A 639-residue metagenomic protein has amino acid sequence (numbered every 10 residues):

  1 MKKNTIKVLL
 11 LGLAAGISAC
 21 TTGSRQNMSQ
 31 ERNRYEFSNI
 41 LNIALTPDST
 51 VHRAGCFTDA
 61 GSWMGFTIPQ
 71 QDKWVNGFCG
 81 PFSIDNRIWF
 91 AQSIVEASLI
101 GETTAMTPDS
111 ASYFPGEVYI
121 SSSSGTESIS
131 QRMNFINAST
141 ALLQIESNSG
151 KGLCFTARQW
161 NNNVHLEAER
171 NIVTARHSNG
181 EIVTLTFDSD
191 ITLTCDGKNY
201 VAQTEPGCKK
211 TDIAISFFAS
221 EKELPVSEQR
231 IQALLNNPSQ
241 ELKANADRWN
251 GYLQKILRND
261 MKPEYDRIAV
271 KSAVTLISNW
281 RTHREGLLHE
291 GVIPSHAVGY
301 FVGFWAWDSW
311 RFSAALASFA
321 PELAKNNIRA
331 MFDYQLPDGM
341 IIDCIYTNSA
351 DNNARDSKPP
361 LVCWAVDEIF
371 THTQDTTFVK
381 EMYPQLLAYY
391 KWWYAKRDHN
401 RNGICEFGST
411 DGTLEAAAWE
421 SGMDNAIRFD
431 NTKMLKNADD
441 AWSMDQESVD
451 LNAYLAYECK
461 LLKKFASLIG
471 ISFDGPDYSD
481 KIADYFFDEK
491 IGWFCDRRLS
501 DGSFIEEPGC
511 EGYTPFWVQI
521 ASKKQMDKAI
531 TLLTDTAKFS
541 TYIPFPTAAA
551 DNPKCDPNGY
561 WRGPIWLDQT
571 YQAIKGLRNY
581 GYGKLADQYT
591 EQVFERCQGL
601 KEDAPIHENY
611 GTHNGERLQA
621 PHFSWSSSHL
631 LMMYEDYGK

Functional and structural regions predicted by a protein language model:
K2, L10-L11, C20-E264, N579 (+3 more regions): Terminal accessory carbohydrate-recognition/targeting modules of carbohydrate-active enzymes
N27-F90, K358-H372, K490-T536, G559-K639: C-terminal capping/lid segments that line or modulate ligand- or cofactor-binding pockets
S130-R132, D196, D338-P360, W364-T376 (+1 more regions): Aromatic/His-enriched, Gly/Pro-containing loop or helix-boundary segments that lie immediately adjacent to catalytic
S227-G251, E264-K271, A320-D333, T376-Y394 (+4 more regions): Extended, well-ordered alpha-helical scaffold segments
D260-V302, N327-N352, H399-E447, D480-I565 (+1 more regions): Extended glycan-interaction surfaces of carbohydrate-active proteins
V302-Y334, E511-S522, T570-G583: Alpha-helical support elements that line or immediately flank enzyme active sites and cofactor-binding pockets
W305-D333, P337, D356-N400, M444-A453 (+2 more regions): Substrate-binding cleft of carbohydrate-active enzyme catalytic domains
S448-I469, Y478-K481, N558-Q572, G576-Y580 (+1 more regions): Long, repeat-rich segments with strong aromatic
